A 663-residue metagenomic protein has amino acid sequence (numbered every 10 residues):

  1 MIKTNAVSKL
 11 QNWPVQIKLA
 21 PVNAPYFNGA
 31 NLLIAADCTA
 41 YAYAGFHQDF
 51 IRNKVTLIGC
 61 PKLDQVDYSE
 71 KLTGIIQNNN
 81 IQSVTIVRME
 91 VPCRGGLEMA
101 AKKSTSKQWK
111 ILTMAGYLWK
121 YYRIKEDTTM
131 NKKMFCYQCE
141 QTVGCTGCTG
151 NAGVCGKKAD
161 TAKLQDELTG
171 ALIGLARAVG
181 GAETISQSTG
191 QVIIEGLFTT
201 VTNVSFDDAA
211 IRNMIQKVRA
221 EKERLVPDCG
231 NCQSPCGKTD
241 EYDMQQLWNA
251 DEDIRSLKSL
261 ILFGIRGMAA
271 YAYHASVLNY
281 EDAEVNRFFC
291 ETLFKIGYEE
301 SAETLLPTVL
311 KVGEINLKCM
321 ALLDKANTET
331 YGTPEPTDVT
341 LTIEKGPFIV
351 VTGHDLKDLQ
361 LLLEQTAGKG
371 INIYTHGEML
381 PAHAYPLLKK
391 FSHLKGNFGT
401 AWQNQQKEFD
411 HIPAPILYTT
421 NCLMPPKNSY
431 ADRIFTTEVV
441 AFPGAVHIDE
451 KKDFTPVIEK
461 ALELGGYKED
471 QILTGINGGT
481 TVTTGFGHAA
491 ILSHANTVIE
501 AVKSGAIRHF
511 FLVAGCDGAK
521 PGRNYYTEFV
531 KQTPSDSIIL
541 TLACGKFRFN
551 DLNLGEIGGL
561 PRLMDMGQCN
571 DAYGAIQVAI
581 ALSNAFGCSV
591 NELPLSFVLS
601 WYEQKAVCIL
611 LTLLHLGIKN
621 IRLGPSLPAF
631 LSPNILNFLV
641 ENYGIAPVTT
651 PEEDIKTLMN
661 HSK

Functional and structural regions predicted by a protein language model:
M1-A30, Y41-Q48, E70-N327, A441-I472 (+2 more regions): Iron-sulfur (Fe-S) cluster-binding modules
G29-A30, A36-K54, I58-E70, F549-N553: Redox- and metal-dependent alpha/beta enzyme cores, enriched for Fe-S-associated oxidoreductases and cofactor-handling
N31-L32, V55, S83, P415 (+1 more regions): Structural motif
D49-R52, I75-Q82, F409-I412, Q532-P534: Short, conserved loop/helix-junction motifs that constitute active-site signature segments in enzyme catalytic cores
I58-C60, I86-R88, V350, V513: Conserved beta-strand segments of the P-loop GTPase G domain that flank and frequently precede/overlap
P61-Q65, G116-D127, L542-L552, G567: Long, charge-dense
K132-T161, Q165, G170-G174, T184 (+2 more regions): Anaerobic metallocofactor- and corrinoid-dependent redox/one-carbon enzyme cores, especially those from methanogenesis
